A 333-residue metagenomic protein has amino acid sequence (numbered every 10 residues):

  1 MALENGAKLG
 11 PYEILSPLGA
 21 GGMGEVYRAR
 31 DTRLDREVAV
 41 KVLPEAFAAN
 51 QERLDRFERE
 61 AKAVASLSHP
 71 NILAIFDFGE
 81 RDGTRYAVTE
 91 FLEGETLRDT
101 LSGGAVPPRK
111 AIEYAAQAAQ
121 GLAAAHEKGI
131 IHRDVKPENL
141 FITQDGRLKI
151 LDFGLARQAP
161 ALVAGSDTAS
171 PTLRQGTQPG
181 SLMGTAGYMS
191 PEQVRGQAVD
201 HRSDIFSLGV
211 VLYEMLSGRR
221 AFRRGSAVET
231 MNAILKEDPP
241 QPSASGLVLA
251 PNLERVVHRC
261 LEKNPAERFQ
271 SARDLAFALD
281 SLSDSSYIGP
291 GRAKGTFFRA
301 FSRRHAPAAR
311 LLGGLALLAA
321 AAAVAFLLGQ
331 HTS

Functional and structural regions predicted by a protein language model:
G19, R59, S68-N71, L182 (+1 more regions): Flexible N-lobe loop architecture of eukaryotic-like protein kinase catalytic domains
E25: Conserved N-lobe ATP-binding subsite of Hanks-type protein kinase domains, especially the beta3 VAIK lysine
R30, T89-E93, S102, I112-A123 (+6 more regions): C-terminal lobe helix-coil module of Hanks-type protein kinase domains
R30-E37: Conserved N-lobe loop of protein kinases adjacent to the ATP-binding glycine-rich P-loop
P44-S66: AlphaC helix of the eukaryotic protein kinase fold
F78: Activation-segment/catalytic-loop signature of the eukaryotic protein kinase fold
D82-E90, R98: A conserved loop-to-beta-strand element in the N-lobe of protein kinase catalytic cores that borders the ATP-binding
T96-P107: AlphaC helix of the protein kinase catalytic domain
